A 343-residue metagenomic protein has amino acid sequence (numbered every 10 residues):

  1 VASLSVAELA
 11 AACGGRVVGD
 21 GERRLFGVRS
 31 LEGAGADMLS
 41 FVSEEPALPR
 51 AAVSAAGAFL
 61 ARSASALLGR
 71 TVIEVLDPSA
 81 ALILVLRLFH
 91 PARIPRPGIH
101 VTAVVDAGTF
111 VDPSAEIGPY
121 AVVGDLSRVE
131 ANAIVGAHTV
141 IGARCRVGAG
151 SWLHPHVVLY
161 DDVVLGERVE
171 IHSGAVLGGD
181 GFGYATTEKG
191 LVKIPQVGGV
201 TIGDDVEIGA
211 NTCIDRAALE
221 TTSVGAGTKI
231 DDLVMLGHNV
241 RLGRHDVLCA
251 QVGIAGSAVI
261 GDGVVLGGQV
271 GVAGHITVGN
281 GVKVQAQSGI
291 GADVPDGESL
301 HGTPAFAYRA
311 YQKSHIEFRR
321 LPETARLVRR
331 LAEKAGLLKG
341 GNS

Functional and structural regions predicted by a protein language model:
V1-T102, V163, R168, G174-A175 (+3 more regions): Terminal amphipathic alpha-helical/low-complexity segments used for targeting or macromolecular assembly
F41, G98-A307: Structural signal for interior beta-strand "rungs" in well-ordered beta-sheet cores of soluble enzyme domains
